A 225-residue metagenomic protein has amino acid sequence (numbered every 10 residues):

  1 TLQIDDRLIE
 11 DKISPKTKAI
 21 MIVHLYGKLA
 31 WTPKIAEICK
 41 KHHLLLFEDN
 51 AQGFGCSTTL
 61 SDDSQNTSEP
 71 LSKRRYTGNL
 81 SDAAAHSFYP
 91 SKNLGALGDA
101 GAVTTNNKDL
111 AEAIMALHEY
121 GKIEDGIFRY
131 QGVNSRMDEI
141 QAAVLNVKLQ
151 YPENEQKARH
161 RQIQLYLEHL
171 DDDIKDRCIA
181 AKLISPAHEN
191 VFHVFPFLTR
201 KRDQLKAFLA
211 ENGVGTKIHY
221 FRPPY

Functional and structural regions predicted by a protein language model:
T1: Glycine-rich phosphate/oxyanion-binding loops and their immediately adjacent helices within cytosolic catalytic domains
R7, D11, A19-V23, K28 (+5 more regions): PLP-dependent aminotransferase class I/II
K18-A19, L45, A83: Short, Asp-centered acidic motifs that coordinate Mg2+ and/or phosphate in catalytic or ligand-binding sites
V23, F47-E48: Hydrophobic residues in beta-strands of the RecA-like P-loop NTPase core, especially within AAA+ ATPase
K41-H42, N212: Helix C-cap/helix->beta junction micro-motif
E48-G95, E124-R129: Conserved active-site segment immediately N-terminal to the catalytic lysine that forms the internal aldimine
N79-M115, E139-A142: Active-site PLP attachment segment
